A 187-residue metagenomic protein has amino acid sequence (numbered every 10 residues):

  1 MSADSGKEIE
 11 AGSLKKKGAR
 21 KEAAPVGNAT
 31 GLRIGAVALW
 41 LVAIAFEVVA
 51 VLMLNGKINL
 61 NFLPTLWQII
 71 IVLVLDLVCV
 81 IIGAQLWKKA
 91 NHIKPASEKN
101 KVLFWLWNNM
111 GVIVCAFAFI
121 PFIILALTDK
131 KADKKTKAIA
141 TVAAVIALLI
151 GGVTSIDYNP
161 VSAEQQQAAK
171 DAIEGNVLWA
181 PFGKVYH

Functional and structural regions predicted by a protein language model:
M1-I81: Membrane-anchoring hydrophobic segments
L39-A45, G111-A118, A147-L149: Alpha-helical transmembrane segments of multi-pass integral membrane proteins
V48, L52, G111-F117, F122-I123 (+2 more regions): Generic hydrophobic secondary-structure signal
L52-M53, A84-K88, T154-I156: Juxtamembrane cytosolic interface motif at the C-terminal end of transmembrane helices
L60-D129: Membrane-embedded alpha-helical segments of integral membrane proteins
A132-P160: Internal/C-terminal transmembrane anchor helices
I156-H187: Mature, structured domains enriched in cysteine- and short glycine motifs
